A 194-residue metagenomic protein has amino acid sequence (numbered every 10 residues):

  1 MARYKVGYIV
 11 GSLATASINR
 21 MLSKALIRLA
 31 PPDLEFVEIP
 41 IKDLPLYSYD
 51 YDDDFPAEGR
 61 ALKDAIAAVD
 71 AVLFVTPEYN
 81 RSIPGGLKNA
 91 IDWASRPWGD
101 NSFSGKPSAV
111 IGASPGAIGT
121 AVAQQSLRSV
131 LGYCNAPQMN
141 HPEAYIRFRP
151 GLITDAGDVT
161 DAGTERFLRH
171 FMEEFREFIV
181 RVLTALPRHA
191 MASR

Functional and structural regions predicted by a protein language model:
A2, G7, P137-R194: Glycine-rich phosphate/pyrophosphate-binding loop and the adjoining helix
A2-P31: N-terminal beta1-alpha1 ligand-phosphate binding loop
V6, N19, S23, G59 (+5 more regions): A general structural signal for well-ordered alpha-helical segments in protein cores
T15-I18, Y47, S82-I83, G119-T120: Secondary-structure boundary/capping motif
P31-V37, P137: A generic structural motif
I41-E58: N-terminal beta-loop-helix "entrance" segment that forms/cooperates in small-molecule cofactor or anionic ligand
D54-N135: Helix-loop-strand module that forms the ligand-binding subsite of alpha/beta enzymes
